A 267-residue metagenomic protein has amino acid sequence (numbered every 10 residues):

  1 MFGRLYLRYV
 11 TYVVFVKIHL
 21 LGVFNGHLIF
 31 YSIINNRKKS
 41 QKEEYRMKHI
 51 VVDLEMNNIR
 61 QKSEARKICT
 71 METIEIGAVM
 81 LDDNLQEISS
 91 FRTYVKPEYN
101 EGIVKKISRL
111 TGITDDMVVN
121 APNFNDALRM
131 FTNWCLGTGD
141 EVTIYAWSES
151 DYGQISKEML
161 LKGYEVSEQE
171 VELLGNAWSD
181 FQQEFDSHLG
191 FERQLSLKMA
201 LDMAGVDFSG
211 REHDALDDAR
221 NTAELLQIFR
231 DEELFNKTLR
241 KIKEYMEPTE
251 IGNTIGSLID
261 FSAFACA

Functional and structural regions predicted by a protein language model:
V10-V16, V23: Acidic, Ala/Val/Gly-enriched low-complexity intrinsically disordered segments
I18, K38-K42: Polybasic, lysine-rich low-complexity intrinsically disordered segments
Y31, M71-T73, M80-T111, L136-C266: Metal-dependent phosphoesterase core characteristic of DEDDh/y 3'-5' exonuclease domains
Q41-N84: Entry/capping segment at the start of metal-dependent catalytic domains with acidic active-site entry clusters
L110-L128: Metal-dependent phosphoesterase signature
